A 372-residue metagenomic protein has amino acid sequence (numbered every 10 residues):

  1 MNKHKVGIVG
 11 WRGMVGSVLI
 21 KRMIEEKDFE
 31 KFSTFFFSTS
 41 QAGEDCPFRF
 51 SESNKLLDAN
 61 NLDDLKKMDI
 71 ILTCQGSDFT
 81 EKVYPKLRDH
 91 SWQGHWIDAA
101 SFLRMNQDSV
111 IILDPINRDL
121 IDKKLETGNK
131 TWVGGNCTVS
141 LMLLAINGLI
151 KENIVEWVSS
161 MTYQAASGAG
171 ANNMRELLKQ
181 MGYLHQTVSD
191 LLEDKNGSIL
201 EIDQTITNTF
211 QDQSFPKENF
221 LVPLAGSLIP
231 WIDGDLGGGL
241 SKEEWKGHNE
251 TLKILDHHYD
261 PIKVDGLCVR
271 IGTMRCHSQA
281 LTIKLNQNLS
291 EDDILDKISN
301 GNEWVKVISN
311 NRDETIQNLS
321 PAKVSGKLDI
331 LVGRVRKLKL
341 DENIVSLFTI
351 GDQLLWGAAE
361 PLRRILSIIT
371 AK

Functional and structural regions predicted by a protein language model:
M1-N219, Y259-K263, I330-L331, V335-L340 (+3 more regions): N-terminal Rossmann-like NAD(P) cofactor-binding subdomain of oxidoreductases, focused on the glycine-rich
I71, A166-K372: Charged docking surfaces used in two-component/phosphorelay signaling
